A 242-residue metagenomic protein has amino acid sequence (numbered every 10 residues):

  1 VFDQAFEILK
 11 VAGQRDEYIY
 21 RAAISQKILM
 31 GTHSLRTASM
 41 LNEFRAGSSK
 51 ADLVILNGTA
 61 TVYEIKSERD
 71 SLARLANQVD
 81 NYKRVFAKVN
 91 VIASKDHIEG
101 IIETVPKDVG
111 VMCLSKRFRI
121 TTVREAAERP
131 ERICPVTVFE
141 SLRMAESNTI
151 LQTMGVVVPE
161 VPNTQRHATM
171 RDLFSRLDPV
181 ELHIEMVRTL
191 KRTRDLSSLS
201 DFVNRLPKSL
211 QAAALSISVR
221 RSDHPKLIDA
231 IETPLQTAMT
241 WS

Functional and structural regions predicted by a protein language model:
V1-R15: Interdomain/boundary linker segments immediately adjacent to catalytic/signaling cores
Y18-N57, V105: Active-site metal-binding core of divalent-cation-utilizing nuclease and nuclease-like domains
L53-R69: Conserved catalytic cores of phosphodiester-cleaving nucleases, focusing on short active-site segments
N57-T59, S115-F118, A127: Short acidic-glycine loop/turn motifs at beta-strand connectors
R69-S115: Catalytic cores of nucleic-acid endonucleases
I120-R194: A conserved mid-domain beta-alpha-beta active-site/ligand-binding segment of alpha/beta enzyme cores
L177-S242: C-terminal, charge/polar-rich interaction regions
